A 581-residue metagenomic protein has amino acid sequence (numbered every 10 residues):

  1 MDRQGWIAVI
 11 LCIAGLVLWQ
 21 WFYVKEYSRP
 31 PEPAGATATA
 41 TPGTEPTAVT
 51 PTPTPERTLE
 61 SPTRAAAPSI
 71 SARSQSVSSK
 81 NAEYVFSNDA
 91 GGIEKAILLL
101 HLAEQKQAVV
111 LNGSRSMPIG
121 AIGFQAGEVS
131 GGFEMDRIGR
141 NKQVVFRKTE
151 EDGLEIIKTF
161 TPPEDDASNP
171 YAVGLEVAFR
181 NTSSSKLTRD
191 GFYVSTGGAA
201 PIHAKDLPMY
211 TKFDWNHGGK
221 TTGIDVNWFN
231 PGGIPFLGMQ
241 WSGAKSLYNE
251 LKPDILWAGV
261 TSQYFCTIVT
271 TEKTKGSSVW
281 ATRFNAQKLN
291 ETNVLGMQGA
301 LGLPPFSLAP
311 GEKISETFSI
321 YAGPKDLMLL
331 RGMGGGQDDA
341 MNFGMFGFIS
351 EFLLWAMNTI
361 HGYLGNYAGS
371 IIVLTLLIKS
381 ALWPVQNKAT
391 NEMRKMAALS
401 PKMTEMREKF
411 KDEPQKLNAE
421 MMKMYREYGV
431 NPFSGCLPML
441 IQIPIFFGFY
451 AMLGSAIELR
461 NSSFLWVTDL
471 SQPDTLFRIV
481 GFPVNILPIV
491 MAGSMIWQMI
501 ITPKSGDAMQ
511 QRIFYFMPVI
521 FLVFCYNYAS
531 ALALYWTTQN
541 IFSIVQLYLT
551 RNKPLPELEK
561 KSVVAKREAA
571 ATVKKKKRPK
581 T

Functional and structural regions predicted by a protein language model:
M1-P62, W383, N387-S434, L476 (+1 more regions): Terminal, Lys/Arg-rich, intrinsically disordered segments and adjacent short helical elements of membrane-protein
M1-S380, E557-T581: Membrane-protein biogenesis/insertion across secretory and organellar systems
W6, Y264, Q298, S315 (+8 more regions): Active-site lining segments that contact anionic ligands and/or coordinate catalytic metals
D339-E408, Q415-K416, M422, R426 (+3 more regions): Transmembrane alpha-helical segments that form the functional core of multipass membrane systems
G369, E458-V467, A508-I513: Membrane-water interface of transmembrane alpha-helices in multipass transporters/channels
F433-G448: Transmembrane alpha-helices
F449-S494: Conserved catalytic motifs of ABC-family nucleotide-binding domains
